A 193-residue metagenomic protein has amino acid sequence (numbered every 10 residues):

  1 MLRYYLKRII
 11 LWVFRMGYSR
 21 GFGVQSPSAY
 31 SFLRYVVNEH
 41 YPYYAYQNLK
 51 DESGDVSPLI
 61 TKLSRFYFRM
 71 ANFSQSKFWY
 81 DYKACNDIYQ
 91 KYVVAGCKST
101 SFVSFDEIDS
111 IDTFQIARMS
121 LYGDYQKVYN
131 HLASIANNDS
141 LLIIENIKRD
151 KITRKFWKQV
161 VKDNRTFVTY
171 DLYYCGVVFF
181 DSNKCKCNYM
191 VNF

Functional and structural regions predicted by a protein language model:
M1-N138, K148-F193: A short alpha-helical cap/connector motif
